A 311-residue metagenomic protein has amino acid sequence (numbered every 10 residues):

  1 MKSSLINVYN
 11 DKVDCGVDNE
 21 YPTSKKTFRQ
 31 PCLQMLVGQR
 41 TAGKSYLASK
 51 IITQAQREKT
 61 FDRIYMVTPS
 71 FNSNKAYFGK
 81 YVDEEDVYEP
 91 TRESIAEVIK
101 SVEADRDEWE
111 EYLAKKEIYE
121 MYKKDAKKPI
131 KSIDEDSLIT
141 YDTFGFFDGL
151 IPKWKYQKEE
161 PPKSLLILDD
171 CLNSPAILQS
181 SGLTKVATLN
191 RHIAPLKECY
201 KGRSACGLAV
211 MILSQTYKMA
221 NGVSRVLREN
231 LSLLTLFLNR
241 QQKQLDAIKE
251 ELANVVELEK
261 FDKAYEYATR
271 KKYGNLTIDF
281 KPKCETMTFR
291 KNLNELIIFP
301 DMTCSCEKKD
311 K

Functional and structural regions predicted by a protein language model:
M1-T23, F71: N-terminal pre-Walker A segment at the start of P-loop NTPase domains
K2, N19-T41, E117-I118, S132-D136 (+3 more regions): P-loop NTPase motor core of the ASCE superfamily
P22, Q34-Q54, P69-S73, K123-E259: Conserved P-loop NTPase motor cores
Q30, Q39-K131: Conserved P-loop
Q30, T60, E160-P162, C206 (+1 more regions): Residue-level preference for short coil/turn positions at secondary-structure junctions
M66, E89, I212, T235-L236 (+1 more regions): Structural signal for conserved beta-strand scaffold positions within catalytic alpha/beta enzyme cores
Y81, G149, K163, K271-L276: Glycine-centered loop/turn motifs
R92-I99, Q242-Q244, K283-E285: A short acidic, often aromatic-flanked loop/helix-cap motif at beta-alpha or helix-coil junctions that lines enzyme
